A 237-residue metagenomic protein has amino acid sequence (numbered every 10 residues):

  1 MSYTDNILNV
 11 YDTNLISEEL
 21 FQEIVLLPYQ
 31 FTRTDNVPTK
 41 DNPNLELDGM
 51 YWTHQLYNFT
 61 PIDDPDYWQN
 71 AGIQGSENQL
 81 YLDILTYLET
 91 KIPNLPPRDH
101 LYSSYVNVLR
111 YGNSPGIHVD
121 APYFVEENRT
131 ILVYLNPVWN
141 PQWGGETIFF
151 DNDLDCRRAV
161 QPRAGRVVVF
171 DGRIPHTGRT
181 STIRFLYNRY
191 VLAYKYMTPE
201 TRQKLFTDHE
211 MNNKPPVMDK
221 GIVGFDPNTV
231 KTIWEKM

Functional and structural regions predicted by a protein language model:
M1-L95: Non-heme Fe(II)/2-oxoglutarate
E18, T32, I62, E77-L85 (+5 more regions): Extended, compositionally biased low-complexity polar/Lys-Gly-rich tracts and adjacent boundary/linker regions are
L47-D48, D64, L135, W139 (+1 more regions): Acidic, low-complexity intrinsically disordered regions
E89-E210: Catalytic core of non-heme Fe(II) oxygenases with the double-stranded beta-helix
A193-M237: Double-stranded beta-helix
